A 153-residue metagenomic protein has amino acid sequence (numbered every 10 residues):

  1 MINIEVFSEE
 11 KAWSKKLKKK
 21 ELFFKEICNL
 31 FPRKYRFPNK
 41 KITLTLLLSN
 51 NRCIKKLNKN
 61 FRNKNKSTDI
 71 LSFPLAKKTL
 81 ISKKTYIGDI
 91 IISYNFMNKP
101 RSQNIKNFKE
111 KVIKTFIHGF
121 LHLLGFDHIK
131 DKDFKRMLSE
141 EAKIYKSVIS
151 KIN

Functional and structural regions predicted by a protein language model:
M1-I113, L123-N153: An acidic/histidine-cluster motif and surrounding catalytic segment that typifies divalent-metal-assisted enzyme active
